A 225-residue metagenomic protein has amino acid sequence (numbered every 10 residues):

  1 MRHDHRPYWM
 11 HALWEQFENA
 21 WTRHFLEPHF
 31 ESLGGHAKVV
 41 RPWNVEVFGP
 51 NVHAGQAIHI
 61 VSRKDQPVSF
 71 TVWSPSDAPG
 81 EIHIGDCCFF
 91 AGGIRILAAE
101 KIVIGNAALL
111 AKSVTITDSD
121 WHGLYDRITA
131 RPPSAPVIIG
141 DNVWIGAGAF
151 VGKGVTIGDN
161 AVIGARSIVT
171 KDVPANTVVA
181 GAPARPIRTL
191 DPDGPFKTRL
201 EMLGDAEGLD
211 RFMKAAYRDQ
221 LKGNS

Functional and structural regions predicted by a protein language model:
M1-T117, G140-D141, A175, A184-S225: Domain-scale signature associated with acetyltransferase and cell-envelope carbohydrate enzymes
D77, T129-I139: Glycine-rich NAD(P)-binding loop of Rossmann-like domains
G93-K101, A147-A161, S167-K171: Beta-rich strand-turn-strand
D120-W121, R127-T129, T189-L190: Conserved catalytic-core motifs of eukaryotic protein kinase domains, centered on the activation segment
V137, G154-V155, N176: A short, glycine- and basic residue-enriched loop/turn that sits immediately adjacent to a domain's principal
